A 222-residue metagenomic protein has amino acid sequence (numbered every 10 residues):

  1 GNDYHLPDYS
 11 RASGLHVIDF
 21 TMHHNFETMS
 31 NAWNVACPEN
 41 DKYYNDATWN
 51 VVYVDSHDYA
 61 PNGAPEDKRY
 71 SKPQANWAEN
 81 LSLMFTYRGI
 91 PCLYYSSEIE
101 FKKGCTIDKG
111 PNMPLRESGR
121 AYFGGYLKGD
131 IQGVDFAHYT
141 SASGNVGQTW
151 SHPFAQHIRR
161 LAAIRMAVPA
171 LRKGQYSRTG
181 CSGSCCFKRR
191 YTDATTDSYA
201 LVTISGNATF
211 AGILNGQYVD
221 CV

Functional and structural regions predicted by a protein language model:
G1, F26-S30, A163-R165: Generic hydrophobic, helix-prone segments enriched in Leu/Val/Ile
G1-H24, K102-N112: Substrate-binding cleft/loops of secretory-pathway carbohydrate-active enzymes
L6, V17-K42: Core domains of carbohydrate- and sulfate-ester-processing enzymes
R11-S13, N31, F210: Residue-level detector of intrinsically disordered, flexible termini and proteolytic processing junctions
V17, N34-V35, Y44-G216: Loop/helix patches that line or flank the sugar-binding groove of alpha-linked glycan CAZymes
